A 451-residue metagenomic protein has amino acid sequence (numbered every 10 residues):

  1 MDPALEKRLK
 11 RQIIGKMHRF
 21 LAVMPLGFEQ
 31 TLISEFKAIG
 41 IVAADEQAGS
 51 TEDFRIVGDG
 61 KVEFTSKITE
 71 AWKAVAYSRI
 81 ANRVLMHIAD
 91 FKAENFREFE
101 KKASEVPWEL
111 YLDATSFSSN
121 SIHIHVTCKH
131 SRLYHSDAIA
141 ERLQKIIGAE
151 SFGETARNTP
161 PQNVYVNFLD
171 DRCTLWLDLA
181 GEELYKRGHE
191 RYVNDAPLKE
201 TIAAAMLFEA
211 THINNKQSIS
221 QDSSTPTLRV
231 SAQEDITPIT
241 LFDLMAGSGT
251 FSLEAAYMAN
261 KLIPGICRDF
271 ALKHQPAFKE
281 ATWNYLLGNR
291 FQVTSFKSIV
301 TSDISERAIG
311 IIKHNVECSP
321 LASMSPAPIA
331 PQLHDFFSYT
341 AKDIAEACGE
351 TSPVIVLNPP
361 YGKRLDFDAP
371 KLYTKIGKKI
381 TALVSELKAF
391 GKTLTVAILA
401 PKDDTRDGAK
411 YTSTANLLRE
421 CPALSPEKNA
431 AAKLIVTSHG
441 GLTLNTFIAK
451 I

Functional and structural regions predicted by a protein language model:
D2-K7, I14-A38, G60-R79, D137 (+3 more regions): S-adenosyl-L-methionine
D2-Q162: Non-catalytic nucleic-acid substrate-recognition regions in nucleic-acid-modifying enzymes
R19, V23, G27, S302-H314 (+1 more regions): Conserved Class I SAM-dependent methyltransferase catalytic core
K129-S131, E182-E183, P360-R364: A short, flexible beta-alpha/helix-coil linker loop
T201-N215, D235-Y339: Conserved S-adenosyl-L-methionine
S218, T225-Q233: Short Gly/Ser/Thr- and charged-rich N-terminal loops/segments that act as flexible capping/hinge elements
S338-G349: Short conserved loop adjoining the S-adenosyl-L-methionine
S352-N358: Short SAM/SAH-binding signature in class I
